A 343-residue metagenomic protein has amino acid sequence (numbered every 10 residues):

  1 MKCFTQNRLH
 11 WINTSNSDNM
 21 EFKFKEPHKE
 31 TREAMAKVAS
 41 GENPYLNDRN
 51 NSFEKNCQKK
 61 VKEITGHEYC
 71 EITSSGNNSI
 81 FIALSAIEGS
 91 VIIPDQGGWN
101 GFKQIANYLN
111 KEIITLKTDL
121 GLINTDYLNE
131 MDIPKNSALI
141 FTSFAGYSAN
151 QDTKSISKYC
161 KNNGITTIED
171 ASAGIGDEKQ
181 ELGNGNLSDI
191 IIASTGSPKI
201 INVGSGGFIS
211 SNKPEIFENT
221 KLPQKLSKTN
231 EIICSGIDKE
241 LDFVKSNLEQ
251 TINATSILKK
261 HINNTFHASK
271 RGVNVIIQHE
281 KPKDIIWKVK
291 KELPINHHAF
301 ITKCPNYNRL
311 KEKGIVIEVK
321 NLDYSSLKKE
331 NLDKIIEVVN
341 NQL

Functional and structural regions predicted by a protein language model:
C3-N78, Q96-Q104, Q180, V244 (+1 more regions): Conserved N-terminal alpha-helix of the aminotransferase class I/II PLP-enzyme fold
C3-R8, I12-S15, M20-E30, Y307-L343: PLP-dependent enzyme catalytic core of the Aspartate aminotransferase-like
H10, L120-I190, S197-I200, P214-E215: Active-site phosphate-binding strand-loop segment of PLP-dependent enzymes
A83-M131: Conserved PLP-anchoring active-site segment centered on the Schiff-base-forming lysine
I200-N263, L293-N296, E330-K334: Conserved core segment of the aminotransferase class I/II
I252-S256, F266-L293, F300, P305-I315: Conserved glycine-rich beta-strand-loop-beta hairpin in the small C-terminal domain of fold type I
